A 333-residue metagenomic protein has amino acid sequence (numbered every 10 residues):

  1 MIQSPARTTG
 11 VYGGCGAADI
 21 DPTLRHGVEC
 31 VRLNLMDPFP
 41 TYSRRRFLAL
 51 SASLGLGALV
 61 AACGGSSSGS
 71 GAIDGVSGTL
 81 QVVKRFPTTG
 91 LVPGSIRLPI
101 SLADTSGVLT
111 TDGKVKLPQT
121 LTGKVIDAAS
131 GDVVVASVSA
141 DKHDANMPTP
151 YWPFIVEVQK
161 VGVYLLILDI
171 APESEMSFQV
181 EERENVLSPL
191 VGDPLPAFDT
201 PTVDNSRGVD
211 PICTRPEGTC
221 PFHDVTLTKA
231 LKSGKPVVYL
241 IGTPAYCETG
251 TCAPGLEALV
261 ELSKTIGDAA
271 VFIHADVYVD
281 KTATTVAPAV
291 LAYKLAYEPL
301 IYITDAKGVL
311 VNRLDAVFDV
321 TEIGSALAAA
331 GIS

Functional and structural regions predicted by a protein language model:
M1-Y42, L50-A62, G69-G71: N-terminal secretory signal peptides
G71-K232: Non-globular targeting/processing and membrane-anchoring segments
K232-Y246: Short active-site neighborhood of thiol/selenol oxidoreductases, capturing the structured segment around
G242, H274-D276: Residue-level recognition of beta-strand->loop/alpha-helix junctions
G250-K264: Typically the conserved alpha-helix immediately C-terminal to a functionally engaged Cys/Sec in thioredoxin-like
V277-Y297: Thioredoxin-like thiol-disulfide oxidoreductase module
P299-N312: A short, hydrophobic beta-strand/beta-hairpin element that forms part of a small beta-sheet core
L310-I332: Non-catalytic, surface beta->alpha helical segment in thiol-disulfide oxidoreductase systems
